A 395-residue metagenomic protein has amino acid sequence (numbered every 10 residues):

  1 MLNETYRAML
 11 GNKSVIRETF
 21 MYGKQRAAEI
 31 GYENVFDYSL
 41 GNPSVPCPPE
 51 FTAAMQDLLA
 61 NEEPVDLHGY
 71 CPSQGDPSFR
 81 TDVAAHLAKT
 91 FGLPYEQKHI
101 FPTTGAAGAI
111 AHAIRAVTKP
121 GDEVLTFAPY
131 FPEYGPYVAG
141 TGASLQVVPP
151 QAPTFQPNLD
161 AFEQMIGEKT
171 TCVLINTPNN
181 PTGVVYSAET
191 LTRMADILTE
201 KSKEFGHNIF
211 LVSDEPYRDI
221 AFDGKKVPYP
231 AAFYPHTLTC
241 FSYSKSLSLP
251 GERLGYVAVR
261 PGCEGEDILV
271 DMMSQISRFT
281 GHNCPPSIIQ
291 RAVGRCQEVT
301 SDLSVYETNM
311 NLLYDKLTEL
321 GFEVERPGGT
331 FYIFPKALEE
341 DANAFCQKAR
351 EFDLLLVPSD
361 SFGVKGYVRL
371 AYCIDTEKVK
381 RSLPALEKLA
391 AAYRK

Functional and structural regions predicted by a protein language model:
M1-I16, A27-N61, Q74, S78 (+1 more regions): PLP-dependent class I/II
D66-L67: Pre-Walker A segment
